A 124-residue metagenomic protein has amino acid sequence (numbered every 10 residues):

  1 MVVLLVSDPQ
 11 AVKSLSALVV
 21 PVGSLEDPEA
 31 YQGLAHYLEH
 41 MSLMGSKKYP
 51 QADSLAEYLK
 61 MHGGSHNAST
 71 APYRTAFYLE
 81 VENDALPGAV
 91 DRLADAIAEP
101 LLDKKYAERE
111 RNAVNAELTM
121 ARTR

Functional and structural regions predicted by a protein language model:
M1, S7, S54-R124: Charge-rich, well-structured scaffold segments of protease-associated domains
M1-A17: Mature N-terminal segment immediately following signal peptide/propeptide cleavage in secreted/periplasmic
L15-E80, T123-R124: M16/MPP (pitrilysin/insulinase) zinc-metallopeptidase core fold and M16-derived inactive scaffolds
